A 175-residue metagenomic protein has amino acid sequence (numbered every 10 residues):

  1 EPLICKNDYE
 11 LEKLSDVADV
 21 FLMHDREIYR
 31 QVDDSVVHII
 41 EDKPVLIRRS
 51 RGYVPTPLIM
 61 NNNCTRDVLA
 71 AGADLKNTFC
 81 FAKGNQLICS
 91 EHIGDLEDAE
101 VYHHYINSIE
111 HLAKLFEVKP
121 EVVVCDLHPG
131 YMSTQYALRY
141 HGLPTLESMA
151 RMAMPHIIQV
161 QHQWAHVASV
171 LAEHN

Functional and structural regions predicted by a protein language model:
E1-A150, M154-N175: Acidic, glycine-enriched active-site microenvironments
